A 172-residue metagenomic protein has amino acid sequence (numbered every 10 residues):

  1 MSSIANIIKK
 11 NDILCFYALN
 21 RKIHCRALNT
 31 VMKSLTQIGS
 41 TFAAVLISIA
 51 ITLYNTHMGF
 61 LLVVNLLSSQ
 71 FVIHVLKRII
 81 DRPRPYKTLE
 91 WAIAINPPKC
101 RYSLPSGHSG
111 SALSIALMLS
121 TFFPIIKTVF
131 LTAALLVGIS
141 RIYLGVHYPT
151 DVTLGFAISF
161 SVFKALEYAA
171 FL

Functional and structural regions predicted by a protein language model:
M1-A43, I73-I95, K99: N-terminal transmembrane-helix/juxtamembrane module of multi-pass inner/ER membrane proteins
C25-L28, T52-H57, L61, I95 (+1 more regions): Juxtamembrane/transmembrane-helix boundary motifs in multi-pass membrane proteins
R26, Y54, L67-V75, F160-K164: Transmembrane alpha-helix boundary/anchor motif
A27-L28, F42, T56-G59, P85-Y86 (+2 more regions): Membrane-helix interface segments
T36-I51, T132: Hydrophobic alpha-helical transmembrane segments
A44-V72: Interfacial segments of alpha-helical transmembrane regions
V64-K77, T128-I139: Small-polar-interrupted transmembrane alpha-helices in polytopic inner-membrane proteins
E90-L172: Membrane-embedded catalytic cores of phosphoryl/pyrophosphoryl-handling enzymes
